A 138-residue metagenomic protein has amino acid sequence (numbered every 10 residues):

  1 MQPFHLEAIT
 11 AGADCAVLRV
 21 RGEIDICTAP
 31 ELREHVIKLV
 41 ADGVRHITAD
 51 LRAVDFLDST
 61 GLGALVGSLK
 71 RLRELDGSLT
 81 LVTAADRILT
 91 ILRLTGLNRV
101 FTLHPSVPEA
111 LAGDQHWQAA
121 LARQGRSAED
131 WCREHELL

Functional and structural regions predicted by a protein language model:
M1-A8, V36-I37, D58, C132-E134: Short low-complexity stretches enriched in small and charged residues
M1-Q2, L111-L138: Intrinsically disordered or compositionally simple regulatory linkers and C-terminal tails in signal-transduction
Q2-E34: STAS-typified acidic loop motif
G12-A13, R52, A84, P108: Conserved catalytic submotifs in the C-terminal HATPase_c
D14, G43-R45, G77, A128-W131: Short coil/turn segments at beta-strand junctions that form active-site/ligand-binding loops
E23-F101: Amphipathic alpha-helical interaction surfaces in cytosolic regulatory modules
T102-P108: Short acidic-hydrophobic, aromatic-tinged amphipathic segments that line or gate anion-handling sites
